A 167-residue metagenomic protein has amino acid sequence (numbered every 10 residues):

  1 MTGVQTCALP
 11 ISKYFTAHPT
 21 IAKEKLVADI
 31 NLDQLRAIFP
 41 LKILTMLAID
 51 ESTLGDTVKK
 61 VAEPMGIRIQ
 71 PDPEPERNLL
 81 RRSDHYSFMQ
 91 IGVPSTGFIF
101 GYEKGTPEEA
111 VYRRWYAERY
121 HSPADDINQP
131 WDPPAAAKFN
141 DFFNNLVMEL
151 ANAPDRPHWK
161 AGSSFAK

Functional and structural regions predicted by a protein language model:
M1-C7: Single conserved hydrophobic/aromatic residue that forms the stacking wall/gate of nucleotide- or nucleobase-binding
A8-V111: Metal-dependent peptidase/peptidase-like ectodomains
I99-K167: His/Asp/Glu-rich mid-to-C-terminal helical/loop segments that flank catalytic regions of hydrolases
